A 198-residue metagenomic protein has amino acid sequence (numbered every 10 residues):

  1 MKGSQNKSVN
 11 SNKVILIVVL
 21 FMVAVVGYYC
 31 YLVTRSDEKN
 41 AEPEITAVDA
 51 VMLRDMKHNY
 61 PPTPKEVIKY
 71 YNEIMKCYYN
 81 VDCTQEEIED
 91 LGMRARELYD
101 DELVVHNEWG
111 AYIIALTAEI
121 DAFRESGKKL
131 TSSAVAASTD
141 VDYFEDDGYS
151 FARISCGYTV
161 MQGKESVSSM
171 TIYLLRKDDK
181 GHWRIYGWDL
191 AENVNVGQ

Functional and structural regions predicted by a protein language model:
M1-D49: Amphipathic, hydrophobic N-terminal targeting peptides for secretion and organelle import
V25-C30, V51, V105-Y112, G127-S132 (+1 more regions): Short low-complexity stretches enriched in small and charged residues
D37-P43, E165-Q198: Short beta-strand edge/turn micro-motifs at domain boundaries
V48-G127: Core segments of small alpha/beta cavity-forming domains
E97-Y99, Y112-I114, S138-T139, G181-R184 (+1 more regions): Noncatalytic linker/hinge segments flanking ATPase motor cores
G110, E145, C156-V160, Y173 (+2 more regions): A mature extracytoplasmic/lumenal domain signature
A115-Q162: Surface-exposed, charged secondary-structure patches
